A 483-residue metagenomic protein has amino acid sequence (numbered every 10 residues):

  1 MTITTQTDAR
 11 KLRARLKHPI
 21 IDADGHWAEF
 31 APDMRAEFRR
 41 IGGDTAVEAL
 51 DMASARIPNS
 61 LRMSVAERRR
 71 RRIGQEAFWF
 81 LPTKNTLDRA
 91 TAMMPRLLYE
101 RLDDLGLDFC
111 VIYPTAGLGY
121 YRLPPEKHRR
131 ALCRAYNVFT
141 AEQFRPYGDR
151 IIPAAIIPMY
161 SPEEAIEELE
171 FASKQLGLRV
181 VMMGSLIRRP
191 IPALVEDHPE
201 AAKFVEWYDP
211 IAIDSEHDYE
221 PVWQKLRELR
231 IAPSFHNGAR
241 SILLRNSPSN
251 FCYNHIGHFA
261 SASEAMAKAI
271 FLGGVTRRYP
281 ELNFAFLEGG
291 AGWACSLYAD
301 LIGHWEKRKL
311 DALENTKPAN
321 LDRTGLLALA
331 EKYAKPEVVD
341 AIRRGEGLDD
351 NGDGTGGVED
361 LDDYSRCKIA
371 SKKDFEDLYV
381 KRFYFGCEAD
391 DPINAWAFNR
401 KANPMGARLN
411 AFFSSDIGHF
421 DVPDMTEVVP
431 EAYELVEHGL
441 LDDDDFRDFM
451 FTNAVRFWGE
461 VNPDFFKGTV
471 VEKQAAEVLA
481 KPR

Functional and structural regions predicted by a protein language model:
T2-P19, E29-F109, V138-P146, E167-F171 (+6 more regions): Mid-to-C-terminal alpha-helical segments outside catalytic/metal-binding sites
I3, A131, F144-I152, I157 (+3 more regions): Catalytic pocket-lining loop regions of alpha/beta-barrel enzymes, especially the amidohydrolase/enolase/GH5 lineages
P19-I21, P233, A411-F413: Residue-level marker for buried hydrophobic side chains located in beta-strands that build the well-ordered beta-sheet
I20, L81-A90, E100-L123, R150-I156 (+1 more regions): Divalent metal-dependent hydrolysis catalytic cores, especially in the metallo-beta-lactamase
I73-L87, G117-L123, K203-F204, F251-I256: Short glycine/proline-rich turn/loop motifs
L87, T91, P125-Y136, S161 (+5 more regions): Residue-level preference for long, well-ordered alpha-helices that form the structural scaffold of enzyme catalytic
D104-G106, T115-R145, D149, P162-S173 (+2 more regions): Active-site loop-helix segments enriched in His/Asp/Glu that coordinate and activate a nucleophilic water at divalent
T115-A116, N237-I242, I417-F420: Short glycine-enriched loops at secondary-structure junctions
